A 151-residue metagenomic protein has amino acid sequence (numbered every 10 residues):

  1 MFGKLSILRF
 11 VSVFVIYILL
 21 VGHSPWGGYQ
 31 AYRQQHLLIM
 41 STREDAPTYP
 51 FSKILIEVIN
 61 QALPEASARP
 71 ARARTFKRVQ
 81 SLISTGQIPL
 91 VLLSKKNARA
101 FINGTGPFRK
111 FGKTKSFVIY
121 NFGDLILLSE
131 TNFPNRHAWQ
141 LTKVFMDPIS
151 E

Functional and structural regions predicted by a protein language model:
F2-V11: Bacterial N-terminal signal peptides that target proteins for export
V11-L20: Bacterial N-terminal signal peptides
L19-A31: Bacterial Sec-dependent signal peptides at the C-terminal "C-region" and cleavage site
Y32-S67, N135-E151: Bilobed "Venus flytrap"/periplasmic-binding protein-like clamshell domains and structurally analogous long
S41, I119-H137: A bilobed periplasmic-binding-protein/Venus flytrap-type ligand-binding module shared by bacterial periplasmic
P64-S81: Short helix-initiation/N-cap motifs at beta->coil->alpha
S84, L90-K110: A ligand-binding cleft/hinge motif common to bilobed small-molecule-binding domains
P107-N121: A structural signal for short loop-to-beta-strand junctions that line the ligand-binding cleft of periplasmic/secreted
